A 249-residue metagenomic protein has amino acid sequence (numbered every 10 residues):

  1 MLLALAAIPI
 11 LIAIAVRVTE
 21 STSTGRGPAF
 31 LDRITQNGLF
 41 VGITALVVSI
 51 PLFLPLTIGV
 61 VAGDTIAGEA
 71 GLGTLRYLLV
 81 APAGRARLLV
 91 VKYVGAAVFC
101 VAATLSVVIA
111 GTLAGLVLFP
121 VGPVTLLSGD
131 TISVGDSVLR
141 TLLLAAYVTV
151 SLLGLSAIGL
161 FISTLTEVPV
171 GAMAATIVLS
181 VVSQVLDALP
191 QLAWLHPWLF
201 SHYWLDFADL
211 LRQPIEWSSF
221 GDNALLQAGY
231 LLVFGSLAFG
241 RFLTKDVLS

Functional and structural regions predicted by a protein language model:
L2-L5, L211-S249: Alpha-helical transmembrane segments of multi-pass membrane transporters/translocases
A6-V60, V90-S156, L160, D209-L226: Secretory targeting signals
L11-T19, T166-Y203: Transmembrane helix segments
I58-A62, L75, A110, I158 (+4 more regions): Hydrophobic/aromatic residues in alpha-helical transmembrane segments
G59-Y77, Y93, S249: Transmembrane helix boundary and interhelical loop/hinge segments in multi-pass membrane proteins
T65, T141-S180: A structural motif at transmembrane helix-loop-helix junctions in multipass membrane proteins
R87-V90, F242: Alpha-helix N-cap/helix-start motif at helix boundaries, enriched for small hydrophobics
